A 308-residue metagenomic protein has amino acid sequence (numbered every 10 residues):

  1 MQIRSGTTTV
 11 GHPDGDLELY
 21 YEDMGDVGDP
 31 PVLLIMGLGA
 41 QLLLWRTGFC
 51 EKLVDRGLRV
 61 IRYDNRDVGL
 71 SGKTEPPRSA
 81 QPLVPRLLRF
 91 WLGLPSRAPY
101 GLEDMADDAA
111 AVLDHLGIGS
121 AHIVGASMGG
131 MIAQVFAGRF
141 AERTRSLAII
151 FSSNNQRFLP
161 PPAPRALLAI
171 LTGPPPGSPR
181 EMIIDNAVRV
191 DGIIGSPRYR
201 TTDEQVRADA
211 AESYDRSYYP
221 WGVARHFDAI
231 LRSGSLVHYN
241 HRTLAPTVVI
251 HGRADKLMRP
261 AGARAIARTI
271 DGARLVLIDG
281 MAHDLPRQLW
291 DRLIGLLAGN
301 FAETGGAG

Functional and structural regions predicted by a protein language model:
H12-P13, L17-L92: Conserved HGGG/HGGXW glycine-rich cap/lid loop of the alpha/beta-hydrolase fold
L38, R253-D255, G280-A282: Acidic beta-to-alpha connecting loop that harbors the catalytic carboxylate
F90-W91, P99, E103-A121: Conserved acidic catalytic loop of the alpha/beta-hydrolase fold
G119-L159: Conserved hydrolase catalytic core segment
P162-H238, A245, A265: Alpha/beta-hydrolase
T243, V249-H251: Short beta-strand/loop motif that positions the catalytic acidic residue of the alpha/beta-hydrolase fold
K256-G262: Conserved alpha/beta-hydrolase "acid-adjacent" motif
A273-G308: Catalytic active-site module of serine/aspartate enzymes centered on a nucleophile-bearing elbow/loop
